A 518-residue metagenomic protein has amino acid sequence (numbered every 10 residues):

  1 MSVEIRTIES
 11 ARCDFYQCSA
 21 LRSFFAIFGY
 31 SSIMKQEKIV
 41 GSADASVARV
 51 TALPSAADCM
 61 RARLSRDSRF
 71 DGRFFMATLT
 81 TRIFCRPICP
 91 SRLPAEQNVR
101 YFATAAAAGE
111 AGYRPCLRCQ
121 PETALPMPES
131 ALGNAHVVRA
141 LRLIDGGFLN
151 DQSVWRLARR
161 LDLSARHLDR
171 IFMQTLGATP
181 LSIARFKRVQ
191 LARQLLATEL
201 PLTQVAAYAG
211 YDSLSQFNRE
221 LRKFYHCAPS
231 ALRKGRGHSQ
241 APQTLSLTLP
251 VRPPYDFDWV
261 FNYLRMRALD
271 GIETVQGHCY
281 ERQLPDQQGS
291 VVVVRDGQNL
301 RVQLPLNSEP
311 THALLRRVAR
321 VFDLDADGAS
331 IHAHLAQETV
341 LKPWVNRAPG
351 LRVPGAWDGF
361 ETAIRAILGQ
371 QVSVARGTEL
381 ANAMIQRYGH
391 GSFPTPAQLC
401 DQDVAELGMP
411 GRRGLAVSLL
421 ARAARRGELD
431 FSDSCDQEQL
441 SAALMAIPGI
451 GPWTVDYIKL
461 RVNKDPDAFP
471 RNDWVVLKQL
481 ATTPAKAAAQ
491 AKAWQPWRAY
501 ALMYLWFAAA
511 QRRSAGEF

Functional and structural regions predicted by a protein language model:
F24-F518: HhH-family (HhH-GPD) DNA N-glycosylase catalytic core used in base-excision repair
